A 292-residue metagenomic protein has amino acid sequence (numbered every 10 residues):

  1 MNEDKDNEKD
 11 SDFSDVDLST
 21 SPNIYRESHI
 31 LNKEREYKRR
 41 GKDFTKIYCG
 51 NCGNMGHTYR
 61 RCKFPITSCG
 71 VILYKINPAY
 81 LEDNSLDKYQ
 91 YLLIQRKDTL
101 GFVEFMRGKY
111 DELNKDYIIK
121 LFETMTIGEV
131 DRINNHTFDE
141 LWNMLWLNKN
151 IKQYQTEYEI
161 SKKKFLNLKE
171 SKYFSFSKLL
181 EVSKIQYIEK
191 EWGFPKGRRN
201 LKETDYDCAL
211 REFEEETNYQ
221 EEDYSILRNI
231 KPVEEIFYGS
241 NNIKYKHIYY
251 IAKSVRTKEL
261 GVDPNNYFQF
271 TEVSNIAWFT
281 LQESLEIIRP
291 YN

Functional and structural regions predicted by a protein language model:
E3-L18: Acidic, Ser/Thr-interspersed intrinsically disordered low-complexity regions
P22-K42: Short, intrinsically disordered linker segments that flank or connect zinc-binding domains
E36, M55-T58, P264: Eukaryotic intrinsically disordered and solvent-exposed regulatory patches
K46-H57: Short Cys/His-rich zinc-binding micro-motifs
Y59-K63: Cysteine-centered loop/knuckle micro-motif
C69-L73: Short beta-strand scaffold segments in enzyme catalytic cores
L93-K109, D116: Short, solvent-exposed beta-strand-terminating loops
L100, K109, L121-T124, L141-N292: Unchanged
